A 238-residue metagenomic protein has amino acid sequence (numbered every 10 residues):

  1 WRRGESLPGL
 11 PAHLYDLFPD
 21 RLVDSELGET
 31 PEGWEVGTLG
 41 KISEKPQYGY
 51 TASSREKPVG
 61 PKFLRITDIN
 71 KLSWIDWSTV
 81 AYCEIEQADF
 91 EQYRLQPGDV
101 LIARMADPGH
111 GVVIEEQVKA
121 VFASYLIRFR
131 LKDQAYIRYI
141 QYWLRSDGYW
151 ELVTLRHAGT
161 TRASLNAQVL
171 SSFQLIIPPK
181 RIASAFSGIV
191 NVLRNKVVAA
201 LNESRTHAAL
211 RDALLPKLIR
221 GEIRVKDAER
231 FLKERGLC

Functional and structural regions predicted by a protein language model:
W1-S6: Extended, domain-scale alpha-helical bundle/helix-rich regions
A12-Y48, K180-S187, N191-D227: Non-catalytic DNA-recognition/assembly elements of restriction-modification systems
D20-E26, G40-S54, T67-P97, E116: Sequence-specific dsDNA recognition surfaces
T51, N70-A81, V100-A123, R138-Y142 (+1 more regions): Short, ligand-facing micro-motifs at secondary-structure edges
S54-K62, I75-E84, Q92-L95, V112-S124 (+2 more regions): Short, surface-exposed loop/turn microsegments at beta-strand edges and helix-strand junctions
A120-I127, A158-S184: A short glycine-rich beta-alpha junction/loop motif
Q134-I140, K180-S184: Short, conserved charged micro-motifs
Y136-L170, K233-E234, C238: Short, positively charged
